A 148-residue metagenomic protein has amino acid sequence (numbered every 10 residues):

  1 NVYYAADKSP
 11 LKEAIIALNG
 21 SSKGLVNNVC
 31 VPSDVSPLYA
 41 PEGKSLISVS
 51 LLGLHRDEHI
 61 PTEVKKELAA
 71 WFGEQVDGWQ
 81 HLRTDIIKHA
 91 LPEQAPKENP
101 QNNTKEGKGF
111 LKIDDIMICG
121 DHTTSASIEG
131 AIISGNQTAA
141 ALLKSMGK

Functional and structural regions predicted by a protein language model:
N1-I60, K66-W71: Mid-domain catalytic core of redox enzymes that form a hydrophobic substrate pocket/lid adjacent to a catalytic redox
L38, L91, S125: Flexible, glycine-rich phosphate/dinucleotide-binding loops and adjacent beta-alpha linkers at cofactor/substrate
S48, G107-S127, A131-N136: Short FAD-binding loop at a beta-strand-to-alpha-helix junction that anchors the flavin cofactor in diverse
L51-G53, I86, G120: Active-site proximal loops enriched in glycine and acidic residues that flank catalytic Cys/His/Asp and coordinate
E58-T62, E129-I132: Conserved strand-to-helix beginnings and helix N-cap segments that scaffold or border functional pockets
I60-L111: Flavin (FAD/FMN) cofactor-binding core of flavoprotein oxidoreductases
A131-K148: Internal hydrophobic alpha-helix adjacent to the cofactor/substrate pocket in enzyme cavities
